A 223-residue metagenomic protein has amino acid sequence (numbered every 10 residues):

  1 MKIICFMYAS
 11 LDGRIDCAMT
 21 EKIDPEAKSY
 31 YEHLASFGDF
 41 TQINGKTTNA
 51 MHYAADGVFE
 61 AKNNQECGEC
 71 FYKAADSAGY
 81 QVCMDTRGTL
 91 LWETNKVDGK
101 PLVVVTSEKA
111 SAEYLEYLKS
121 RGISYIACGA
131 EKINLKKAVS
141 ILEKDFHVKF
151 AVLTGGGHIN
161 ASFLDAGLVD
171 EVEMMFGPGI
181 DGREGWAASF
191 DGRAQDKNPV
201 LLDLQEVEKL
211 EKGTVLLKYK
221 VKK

Functional and structural regions predicted by a protein language model:
M1-K223: Enzymes that bind and transform nitrogen-containing heteroaromatic metabolites
